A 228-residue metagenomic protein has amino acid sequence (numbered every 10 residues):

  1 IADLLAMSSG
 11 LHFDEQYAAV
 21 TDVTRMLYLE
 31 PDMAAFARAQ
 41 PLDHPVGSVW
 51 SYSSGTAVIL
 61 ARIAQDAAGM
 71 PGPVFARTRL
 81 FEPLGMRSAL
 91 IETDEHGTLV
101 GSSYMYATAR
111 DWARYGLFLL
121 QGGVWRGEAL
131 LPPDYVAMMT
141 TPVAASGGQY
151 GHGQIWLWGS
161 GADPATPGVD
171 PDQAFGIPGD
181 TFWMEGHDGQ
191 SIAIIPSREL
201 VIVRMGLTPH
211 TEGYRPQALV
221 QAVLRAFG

Functional and structural regions predicted by a protein language model:
I1-M86, A109-F118, G123: Active-site-adjacent helix/loop patches that line small-molecule binding or acyl-intermediate pockets
L4-L5, A37, M139, V223 (+1 more regions): A generic structural signal for nonpolar/aromatic side chains embedded in well-ordered alpha-helices
L11-H12, A57, H96-L99, L119 (+4 more regions): Solvent-exposed loop/turn segments at secondary-structure junctions within structured extracellular/periplasmic domains
H44-Y52, V100-Y106, M184-S191: Solvent-exposed loop and edge beta-strand segments that line ligand/cofactor-binding and catalytic clefts
R79, P83-A109: Mid-domain, small-residue-enriched loop/turn segments at the edges of structured enzyme/sensor domains
M86-T93, T141-V201: Active-site Gly/Thr loop motif
I91-V100, L119-S146: A beta-strand-loop signature enriched in Asp, Gly, Thr, and Trp that corresponds to the sialidase/neuraminidase Asp-box
T181-G228: Structured C-terminal helix/loop/strand segments within mature extracytoplasmic catalytic/sensor domains
